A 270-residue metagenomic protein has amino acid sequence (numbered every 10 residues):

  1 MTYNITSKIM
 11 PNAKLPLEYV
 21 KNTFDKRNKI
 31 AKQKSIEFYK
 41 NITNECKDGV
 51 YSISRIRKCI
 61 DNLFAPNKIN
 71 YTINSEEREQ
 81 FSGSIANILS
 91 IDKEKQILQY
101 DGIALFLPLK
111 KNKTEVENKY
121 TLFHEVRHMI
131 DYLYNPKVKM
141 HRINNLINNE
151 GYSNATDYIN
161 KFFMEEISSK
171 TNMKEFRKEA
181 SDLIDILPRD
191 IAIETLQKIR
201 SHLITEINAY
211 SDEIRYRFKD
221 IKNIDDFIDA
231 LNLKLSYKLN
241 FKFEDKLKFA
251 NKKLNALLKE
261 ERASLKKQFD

Functional and structural regions predicted by a protein language model:
M1-K14, E18, A209, K267-D270: Non-Sec secretion/translocation targeting segments of pathogen effectors
R27, K34, T43-K68: Zn2+-dependent metallopeptidase catalytic core
E76-K119, V126-L133: Active-site scaffold of zinc-dependent metalloenzymes
N112-V116, Y120-T121, T195, I199 (+1 more regions): Short, charged/polar micro-motifs that form catalytic or ligand-binding hotspots
V116, Y132-I186, E194: Post-HEXXH active-site segment of zinc metalloproteases
E117, E125, E150, E206 (+1 more regions): Acidic-residue sensor for enzyme active/binding pockets
I130, Y134, R217-D220: Sec/Tat-exported extracytoplasmic proteins
R177-S201, E206-D270: Pan-zinc metallopeptidase signature
